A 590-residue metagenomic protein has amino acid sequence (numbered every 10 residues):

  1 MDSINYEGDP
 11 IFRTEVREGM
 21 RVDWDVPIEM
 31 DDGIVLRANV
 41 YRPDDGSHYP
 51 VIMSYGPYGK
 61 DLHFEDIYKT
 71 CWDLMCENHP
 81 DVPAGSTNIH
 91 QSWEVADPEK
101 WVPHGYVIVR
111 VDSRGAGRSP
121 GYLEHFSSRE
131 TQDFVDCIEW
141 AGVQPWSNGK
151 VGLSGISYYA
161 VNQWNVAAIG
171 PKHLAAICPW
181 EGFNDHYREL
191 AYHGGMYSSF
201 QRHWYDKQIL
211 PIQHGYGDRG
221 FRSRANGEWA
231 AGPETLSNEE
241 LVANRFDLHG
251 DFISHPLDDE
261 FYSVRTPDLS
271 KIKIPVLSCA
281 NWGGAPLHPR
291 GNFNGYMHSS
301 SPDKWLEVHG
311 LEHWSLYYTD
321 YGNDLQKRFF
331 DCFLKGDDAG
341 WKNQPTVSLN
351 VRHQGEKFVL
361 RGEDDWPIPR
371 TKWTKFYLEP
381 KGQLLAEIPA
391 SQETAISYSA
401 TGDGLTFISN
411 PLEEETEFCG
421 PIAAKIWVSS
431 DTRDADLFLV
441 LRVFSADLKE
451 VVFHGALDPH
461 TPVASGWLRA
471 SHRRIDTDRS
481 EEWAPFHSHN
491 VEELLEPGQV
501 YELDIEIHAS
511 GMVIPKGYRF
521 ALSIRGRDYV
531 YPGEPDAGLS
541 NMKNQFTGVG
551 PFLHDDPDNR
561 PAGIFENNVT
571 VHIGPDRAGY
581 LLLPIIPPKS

Functional and structural regions predicted by a protein language model:
N5-G8, R13, G85, G310 (+2 more regions): Glycine/threonine-rich phosphate-binding loop and adjacent beta-strand/alpha-helix elements that clamp
G8-G46, V51, I408-E414, V428 (+1 more regions): N-terminal cap/lid segment of alpha/beta-hydrolase-fold proteins
D61, E65, K69-T87, Q91-P98 (+2 more regions): Accessory cap/linker subdomain of secreted extracellular hydrolases
S92-W93, P103, H125-Q144: Alpha/beta-hydrolase active-site loop
P98, V102-R118: Conserved alpha/beta-hydrolase
P145-Y158: Alpha/beta-hydrolase fold nucleophile elbow
I272, S278-A280: Short beta-strand/loop motif that positions the catalytic acidic residue of the alpha/beta-hydrolase fold
S299-H313: Catalytic histidine neighborhood in serine/cysteine hydrolases with alpha/beta-hydrolase-type architecture
